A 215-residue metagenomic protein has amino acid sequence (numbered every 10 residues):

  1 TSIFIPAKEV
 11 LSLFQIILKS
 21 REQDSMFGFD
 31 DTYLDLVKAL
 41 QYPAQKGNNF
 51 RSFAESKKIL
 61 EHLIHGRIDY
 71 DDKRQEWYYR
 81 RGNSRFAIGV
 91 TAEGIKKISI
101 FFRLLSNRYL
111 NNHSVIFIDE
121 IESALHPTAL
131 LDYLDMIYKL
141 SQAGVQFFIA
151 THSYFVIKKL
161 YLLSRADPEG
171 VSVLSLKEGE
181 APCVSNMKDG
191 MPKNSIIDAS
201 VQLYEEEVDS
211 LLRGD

Functional and structural regions predicted by a protein language model:
T1-N107, N111-H113, P182-D215: Phosphate-coordinating catalytic segments in nucleotide- and nucleic-acid-processing enzymes
V90, T128-A129, L162: Short, solvent-exposed loop/turn segments at secondary-structure boundaries
K97, T128-L131: A general structural motif
V115-F117: Walker B motif beta-strand of ABC-family P-loop ATPases
D119-I121: Walker B catalytic acidic pair
S123-P127: Conserved D-loop-proximal element of ABC-family nucleotide-binding domains
D132-D215: C-terminal lobe/lid and adjacent interdomain/linker elements of RecA-like ASCE P-loop ATPase modules
